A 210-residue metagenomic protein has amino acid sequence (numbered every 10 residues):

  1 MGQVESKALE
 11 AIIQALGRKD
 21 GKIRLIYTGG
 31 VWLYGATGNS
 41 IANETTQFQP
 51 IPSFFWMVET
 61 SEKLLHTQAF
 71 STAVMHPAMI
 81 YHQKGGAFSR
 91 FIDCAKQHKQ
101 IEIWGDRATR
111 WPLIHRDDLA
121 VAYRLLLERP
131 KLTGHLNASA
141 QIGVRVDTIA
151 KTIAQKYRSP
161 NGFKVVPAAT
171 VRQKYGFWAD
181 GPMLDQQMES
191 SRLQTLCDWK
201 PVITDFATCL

Functional and structural regions predicted by a protein language model:
M1-Y27, A36, E62: NAD(P)-cofactor binding segment of oxidoreductase domains
L25-V31, M75-P77: SDR active-site strand-loop-helix element
L33, I80-H82, L119: Conserved sequence/active-site signature of Rossmann-fold short-chain dehydrogenase/reductase
G38-M75, M79: Catalytic helix-loop patch of NAD(P)-dependent Rossmann-fold dehydrogenases
F55-V58, I80-I92, L125-L136, I142: Glycine/proline-rich active-site loop of Rossmann-fold NAD(P)-dependent oxidoreductases
D93-I114: A conserved pocket-lining segment of Rossmann-fold NAD(P)-dependent short-chain dehydrogenase/reductase
A120-W178: Mid/C-terminal beta-alpha module of Rossmann-like enzyme folds, strongest in SDR-family dehydrogenases/epimerases
A179-L210: C-terminal amphipathic/interface module of NAD(P)-dependent oxidoreductases and related NAD-binding regulators
